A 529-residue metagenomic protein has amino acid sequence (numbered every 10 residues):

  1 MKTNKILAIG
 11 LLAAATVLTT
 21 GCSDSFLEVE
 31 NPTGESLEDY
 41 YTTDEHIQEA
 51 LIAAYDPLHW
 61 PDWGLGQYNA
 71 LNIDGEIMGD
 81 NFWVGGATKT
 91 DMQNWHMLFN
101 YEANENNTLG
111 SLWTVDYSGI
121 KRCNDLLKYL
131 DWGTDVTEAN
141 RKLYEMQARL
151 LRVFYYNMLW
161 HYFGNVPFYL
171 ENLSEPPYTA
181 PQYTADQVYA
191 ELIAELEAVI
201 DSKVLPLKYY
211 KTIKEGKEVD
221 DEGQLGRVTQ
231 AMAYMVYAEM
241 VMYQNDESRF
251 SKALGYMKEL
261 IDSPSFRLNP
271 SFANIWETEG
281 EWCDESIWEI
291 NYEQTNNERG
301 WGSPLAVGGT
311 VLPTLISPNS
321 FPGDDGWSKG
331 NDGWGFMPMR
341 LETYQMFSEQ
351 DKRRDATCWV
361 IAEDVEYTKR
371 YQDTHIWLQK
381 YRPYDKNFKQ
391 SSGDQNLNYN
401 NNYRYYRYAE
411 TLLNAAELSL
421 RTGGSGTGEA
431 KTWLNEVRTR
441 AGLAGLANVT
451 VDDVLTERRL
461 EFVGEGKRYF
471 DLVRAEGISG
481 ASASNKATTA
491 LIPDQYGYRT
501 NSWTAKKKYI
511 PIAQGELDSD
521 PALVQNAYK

Functional and structural regions predicted by a protein language model:
M1-T20: Sec-dependent bacterial lipoprotein signal peptides
C22-S23, N81, D116-G119, E191-I193 (+5 more regions): Long, intrinsically disordered, low-complexity segments
S23-K89, Y189, I193-L205, Y209-I213 (+3 more regions): An aromatic- and glycine-enriched ligand-binding surface/loop that stacks and positions planar moieties
D44-G66, G85-F163, T179, Y183-A190 (+4 more regions): Conserved, well-structured interaction surfaces
M92, H96-L98, M339-R407: Flexible, polar/acidic helix-loop-strand segments at domain edges
M158-Y162, P167, Y243-E247, R421-G424: Short coil/turn linking the two alpha-helices of tandem helical-hairpin repeats
